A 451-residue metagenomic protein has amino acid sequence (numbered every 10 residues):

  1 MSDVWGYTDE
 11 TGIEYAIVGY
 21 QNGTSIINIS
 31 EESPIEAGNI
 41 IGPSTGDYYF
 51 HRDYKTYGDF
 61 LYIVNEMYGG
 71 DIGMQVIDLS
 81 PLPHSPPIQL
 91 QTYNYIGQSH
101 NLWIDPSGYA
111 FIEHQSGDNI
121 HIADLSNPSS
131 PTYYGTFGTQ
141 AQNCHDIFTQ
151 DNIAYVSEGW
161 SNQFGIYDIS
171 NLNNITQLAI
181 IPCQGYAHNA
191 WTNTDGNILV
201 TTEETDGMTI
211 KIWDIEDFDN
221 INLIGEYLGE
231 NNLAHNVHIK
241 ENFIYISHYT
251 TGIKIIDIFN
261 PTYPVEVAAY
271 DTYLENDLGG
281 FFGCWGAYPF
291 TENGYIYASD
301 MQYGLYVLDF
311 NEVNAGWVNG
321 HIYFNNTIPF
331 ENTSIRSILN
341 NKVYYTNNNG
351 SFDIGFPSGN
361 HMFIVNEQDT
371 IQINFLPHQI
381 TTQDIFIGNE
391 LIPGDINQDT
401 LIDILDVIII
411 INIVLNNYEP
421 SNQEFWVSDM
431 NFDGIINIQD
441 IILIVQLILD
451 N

Functional and structural regions predicted by a protein language model:
M1-N326, Y344: Feature marking well-ordered beta-strand scaffolds used for ligand recognition
D124, D168, D257, L391-L401 (+2 more regions): Acidic, divalent-cation-chelating loop motifs in proteins
D217, I338-K342, Q368: Change "in extracellular beta-sheet-rich domains … of secreted and cell-surface proteins" to "in beta-sheet-rich domains
V318-S334, N397-L401: Structural motif
P329-F330, S337-P357, I373: Short, acidic Ser/Thr/Gly-rich low-complexity loop/linker segments typical of extracellular and cell-surface proteins
N332-T333, Q398-N422, F432-N451: Alpha-helical segments with a strong preference for the paired helices of cellulosomal dockerin domains
S358-D369: A short, solvent-exposed beta-strand micro-motif common in secreted/extracellular proteins
E367-E390: Structured interaction patches on ligand/partner-binding surfaces of diverse proteins
